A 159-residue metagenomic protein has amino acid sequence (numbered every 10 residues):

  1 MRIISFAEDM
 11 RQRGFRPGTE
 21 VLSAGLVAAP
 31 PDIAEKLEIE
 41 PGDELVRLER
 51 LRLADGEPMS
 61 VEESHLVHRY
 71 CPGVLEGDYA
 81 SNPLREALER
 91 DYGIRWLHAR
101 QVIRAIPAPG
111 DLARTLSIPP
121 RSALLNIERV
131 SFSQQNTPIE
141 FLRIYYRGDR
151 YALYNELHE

Functional and structural regions predicted by a protein language model:
M1-F15: Short linear motifs at protein or domain termini
I4, R16-E159: C-terminal all-alpha effector/ligand-binding and dimerization domain of prokaryotic HTH-type transcriptional repressors
